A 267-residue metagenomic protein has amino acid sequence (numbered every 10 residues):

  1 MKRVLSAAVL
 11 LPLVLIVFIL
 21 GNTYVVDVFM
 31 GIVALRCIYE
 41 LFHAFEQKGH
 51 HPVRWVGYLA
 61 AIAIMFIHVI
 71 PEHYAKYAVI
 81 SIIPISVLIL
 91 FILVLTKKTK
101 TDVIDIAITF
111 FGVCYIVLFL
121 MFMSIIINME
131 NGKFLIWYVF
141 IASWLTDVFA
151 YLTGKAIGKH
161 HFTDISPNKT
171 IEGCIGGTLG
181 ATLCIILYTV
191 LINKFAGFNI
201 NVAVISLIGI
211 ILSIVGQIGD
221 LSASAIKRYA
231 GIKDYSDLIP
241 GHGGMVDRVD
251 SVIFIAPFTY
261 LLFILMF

Functional and structural regions predicted by a protein language model:
M1-I210: Membrane-embedded alpha-helical bundles of polytopic integral membrane proteins
L145-K155, G216-R228: Short helical (or helix-break) motifs at transmembrane helix termini and adjacent helical loops in multi-pass membrane
G177, R248-V252, F267: A short, conserved beta-to-alpha structural element at the edge of catalytic cores that scaffolds binding
S213-I218, M245-I253: Hydrophobic transmembrane alpha-helical segments of multi-pass transport and channel proteins
R228-S251: Interfacial loop-to-transmembrane junctions
L261-F267: Juxtamembrane boundary at the C-terminal end of a transmembrane helix
